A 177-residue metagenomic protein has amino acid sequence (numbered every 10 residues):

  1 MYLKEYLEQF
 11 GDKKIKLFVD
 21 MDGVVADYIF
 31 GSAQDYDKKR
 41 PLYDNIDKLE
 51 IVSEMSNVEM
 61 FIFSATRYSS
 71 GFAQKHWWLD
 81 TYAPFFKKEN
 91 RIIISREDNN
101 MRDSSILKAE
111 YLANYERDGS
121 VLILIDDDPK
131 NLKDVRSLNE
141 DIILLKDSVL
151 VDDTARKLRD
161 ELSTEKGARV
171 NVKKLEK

Functional and structural regions predicted by a protein language model:
M1-V19, L175-K177: Non-catalytic pre-domain segments flanking phosphatase-related domains
K13-K16, S56-E59, G119-L122, E140: Short coil/turn segments at beta-strand junctions that form active-site/ligand-binding loops
V24-V25: Hydrophobic "anchor" residues
S32-I62, S69-A73, I106: Short, acidic loop-to-helix structural element flanking the phosphoryl-transfer center in phosphate-processing enzymes
I62-S64, L124: Structural beta-sheet core signal
T66-S120: Substrate-recognition "cap/lid" segment bordering the active-site pocket of phosphatases
G119-S163: Acidic, Mg2+-coordinating phosphoryl-transfer loop and its flanking beta/alpha structural elements, shared across
K166-V172: Conserved small-residue
